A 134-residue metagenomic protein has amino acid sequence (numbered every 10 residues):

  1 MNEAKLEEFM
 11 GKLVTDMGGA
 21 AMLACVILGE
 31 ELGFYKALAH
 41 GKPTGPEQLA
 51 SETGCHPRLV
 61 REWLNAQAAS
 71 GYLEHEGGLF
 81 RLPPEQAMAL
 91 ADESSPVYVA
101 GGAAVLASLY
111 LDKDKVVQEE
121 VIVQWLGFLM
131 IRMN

Functional and structural regions predicted by a protein language model:
N2-P43, E52-G54, R58-N134: Conserved Class I S-adenosyl-L-methionine-dependent methyltransferase catalytic core
